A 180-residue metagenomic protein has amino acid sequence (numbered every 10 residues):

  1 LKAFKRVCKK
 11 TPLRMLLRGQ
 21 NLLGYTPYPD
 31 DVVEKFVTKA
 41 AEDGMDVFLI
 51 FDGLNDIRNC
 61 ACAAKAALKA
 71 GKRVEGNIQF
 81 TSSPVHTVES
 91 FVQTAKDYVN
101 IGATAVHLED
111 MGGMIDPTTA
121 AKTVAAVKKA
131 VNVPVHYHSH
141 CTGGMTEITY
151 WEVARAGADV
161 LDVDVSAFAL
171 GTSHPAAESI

Functional and structural regions predicted by a protein language model:
L1-L13, R18, L22-Y137, G143-G144 (+1 more regions): Alpha/beta enzyme core
L161-L170: Short acidic/histidine-rich active-site segments
A169-I180: C-terminal helical cap(s) of enzyme catalytic domains, especially alpha/beta-barrels
